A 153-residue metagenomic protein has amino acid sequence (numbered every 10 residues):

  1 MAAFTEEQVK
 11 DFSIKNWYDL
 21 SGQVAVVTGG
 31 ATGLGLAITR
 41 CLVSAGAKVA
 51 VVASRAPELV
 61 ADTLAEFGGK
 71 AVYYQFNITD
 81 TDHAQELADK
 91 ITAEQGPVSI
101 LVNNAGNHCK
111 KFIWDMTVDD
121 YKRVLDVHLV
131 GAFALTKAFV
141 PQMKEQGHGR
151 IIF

Functional and structural regions predicted by a protein language model:
M1-S21: Non-catalytic terminal and boundary segments that flank Rossmann-like NAD(P)-dependent oxidoreductase
V24, A31-T32: Conserved glycine-rich cofactor-binding loop
A47-V60: Conserved glycine-rich Rossmann-like NAD(P)H-binding loop of the short-chain dehydrogenase/reductase
G68-K70, K90-N103, C109: A glycine-rich helix->loop->beta "capping" turn within Rossmann-like NAD(P)(H)-dependent oxidoreductase domains
Q75-E86, V118: The beta1-alpha1 cofactor-binding region of Rossmann-like NAD(H)/NADP(H)-dependent oxidoreductases
F112-I113, D120-K122: Substrate-binding pocket helix/loop in short-chain dehydrogenase/reductase
T136-K137: A short, exposed helix-loop element centered on a Lys and neighboring polar residues
